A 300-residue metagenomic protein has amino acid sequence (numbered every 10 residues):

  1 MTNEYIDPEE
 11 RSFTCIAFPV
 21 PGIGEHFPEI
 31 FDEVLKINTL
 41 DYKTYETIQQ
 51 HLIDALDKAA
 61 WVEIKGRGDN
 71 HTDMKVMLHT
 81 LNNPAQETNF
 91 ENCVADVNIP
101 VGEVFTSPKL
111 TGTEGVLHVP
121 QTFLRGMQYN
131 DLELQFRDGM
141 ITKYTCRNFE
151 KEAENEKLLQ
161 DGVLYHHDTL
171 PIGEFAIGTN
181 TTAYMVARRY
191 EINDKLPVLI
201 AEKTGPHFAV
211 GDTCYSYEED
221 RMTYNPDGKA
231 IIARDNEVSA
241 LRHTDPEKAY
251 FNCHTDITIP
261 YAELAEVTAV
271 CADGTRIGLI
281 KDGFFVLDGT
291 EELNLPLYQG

Functional and structural regions predicted by a protein language model:
M1-G112, T268, T275, L279-G300: Active-site bordering "gate/hinge" segments that shape substrate access to catalytic or cofactor-binding pockets
T2, H51-L52, E63, E103-S107 (+3 more regions): Generic recognition of flexible, low-complexity loop/linker segments
V20, D69, L81, T122-R125 (+6 more regions): Short, glycine-/Ser/Thr-/acidic-enriched flexible segments
Y45-E46, L52, A60-V62, M185-G300: Charged, compositionally biased interaction regions
D57, R125-Q128, D168, A201 (+1 more regions): Short solvent-exposed loop/turn micro-motifs enriched in small/polar/acidic residues
K109-H167: Long, well-ordered mid-to-C-terminal structural blocks that present hydrophobic/aromatic surfaces
G112-E114, Y129-D131, D138-I141, L170-E174 (+3 more regions): Active-site lining segments that contact anionic ligands and/or coordinate catalytic metals
K143-E219: Dual-mode signal for accessory low-complexity, basic/Gly-rich regions
